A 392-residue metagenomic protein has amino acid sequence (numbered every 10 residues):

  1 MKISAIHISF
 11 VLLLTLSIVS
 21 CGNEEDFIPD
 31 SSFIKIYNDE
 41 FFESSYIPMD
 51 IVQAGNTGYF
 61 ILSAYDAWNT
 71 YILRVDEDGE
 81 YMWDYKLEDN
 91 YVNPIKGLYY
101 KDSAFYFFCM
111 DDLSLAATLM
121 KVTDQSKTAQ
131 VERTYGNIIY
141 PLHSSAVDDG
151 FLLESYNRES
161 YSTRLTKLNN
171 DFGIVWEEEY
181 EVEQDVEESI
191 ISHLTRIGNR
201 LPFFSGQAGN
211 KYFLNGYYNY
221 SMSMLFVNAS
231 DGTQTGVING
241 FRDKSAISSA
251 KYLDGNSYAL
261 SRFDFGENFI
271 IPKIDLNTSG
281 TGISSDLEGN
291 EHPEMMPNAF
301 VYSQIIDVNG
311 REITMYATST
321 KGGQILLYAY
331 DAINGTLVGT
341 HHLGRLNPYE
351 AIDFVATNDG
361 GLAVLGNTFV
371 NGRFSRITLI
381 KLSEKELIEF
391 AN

Functional and structural regions predicted by a protein language model:
M1-I3, V11-Y46: Bacterial Sec-dependent N-terminal signal peptides
F33-F42, Y81-E88, K127-T134, I174-E179 (+4 more regions): A short beta-strand motif characteristic of beta-propeller blades
D39-T70: Beta-strand-rich domains and repeat architectures in extracellular enzymes and scaffolds, especially beta-propellers
S45-V52, Y91-Y100, G136-V147, D185-S205 (+3 more regions): Repeated scaffold domains used in trafficking and secretory/extracellular systems, primarily beta-propellers
I51, F60-L62, I72, W83 (+13 more regions): Hydrophobic strand positions within the blades of repeat-based beta-sheet folds
Y65-N69, D111-A116, Y156-S162, Y217-M222 (+3 more regions): Short glycine/acidic-enriched loop and turn motifs that connect beta-strands
I72-E77, T118-Q125, T163-G173, M222-S230 (+3 more regions): Beta-propeller blade signature
E350-N392: Blade-level signature of beta-propeller repeat domains, shared across WD40, Kelch, NHL, RCC1 and BNR/Asp-box propellers
